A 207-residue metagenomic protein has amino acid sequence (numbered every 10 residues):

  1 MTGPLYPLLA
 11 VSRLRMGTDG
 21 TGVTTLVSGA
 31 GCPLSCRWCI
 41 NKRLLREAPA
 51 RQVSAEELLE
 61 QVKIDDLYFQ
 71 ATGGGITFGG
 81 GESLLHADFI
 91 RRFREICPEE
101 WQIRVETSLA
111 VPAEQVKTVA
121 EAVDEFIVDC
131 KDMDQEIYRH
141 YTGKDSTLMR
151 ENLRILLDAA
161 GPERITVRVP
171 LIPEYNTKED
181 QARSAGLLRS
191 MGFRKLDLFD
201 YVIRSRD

Functional and structural regions predicted by a protein language model:
M1-P49, I64-Q70: N-terminal [4Fe-4S]-dependent radical SAM core
K63-L67, T72-G75, G79-R204: Conserved AdoMet/S-adenosylmethionine-binding subsite of the radical SAM
D207: Binuclear metal-ion centers of metallo-dependent hydrolases, dominated by the metallo-beta-lactamase
